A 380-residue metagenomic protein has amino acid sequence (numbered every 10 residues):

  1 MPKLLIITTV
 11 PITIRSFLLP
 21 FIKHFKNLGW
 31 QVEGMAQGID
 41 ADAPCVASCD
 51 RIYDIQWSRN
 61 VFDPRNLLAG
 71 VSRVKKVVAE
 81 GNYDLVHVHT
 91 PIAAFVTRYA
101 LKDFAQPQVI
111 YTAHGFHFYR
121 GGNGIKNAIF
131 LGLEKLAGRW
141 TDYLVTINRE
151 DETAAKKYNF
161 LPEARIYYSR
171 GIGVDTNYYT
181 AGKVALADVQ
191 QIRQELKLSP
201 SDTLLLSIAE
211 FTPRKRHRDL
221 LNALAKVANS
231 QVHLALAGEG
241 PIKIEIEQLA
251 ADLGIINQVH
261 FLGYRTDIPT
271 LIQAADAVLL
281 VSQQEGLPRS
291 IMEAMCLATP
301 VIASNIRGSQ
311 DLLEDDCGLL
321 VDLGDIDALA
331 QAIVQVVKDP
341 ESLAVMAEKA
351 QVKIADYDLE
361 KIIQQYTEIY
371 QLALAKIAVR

Functional and structural regions predicted by a protein language model:
L5-L68, E150-A154, Y158-Y168, G240-P241: N-terminal strand-loop element at the rim of the active site of nucleotide-sugar-dependent glycosyltransferases
R15-P20, T203-K226, P241-E247, M292-E293 (+1 more regions): A conserved mid-protein helix/loop that constitutes part of the nucleotide-sugar donor-binding site
Y53-D54, G138-V189: Donor nucleotide-sugar binding/catalytic pocket of nucleotide-sugar-dependent glycosyltransferases
V88-A94, A113: Short His-centered aromatic/hydrophobic patch
Q191-Q194, E245-Q248, A328, Q335 (+2 more regions): A short, well-ordered alpha-helix in the C-terminal region of glycosyltransferases
Y264, Q283: Aromatic "clamp/platform" in nucleotide-sugar-dependent glycosyltransferases that forms part of the donor/acceptor
P300-A303: Short hydrophobic beta-strand element within catalytic cores of glycosyltransferases and related nucleotide-activated
D315, L319-I326, Q335-P340: Conserved acidic donor-binding segment of nucleotide-sugar-dependent glycosyltransferases
